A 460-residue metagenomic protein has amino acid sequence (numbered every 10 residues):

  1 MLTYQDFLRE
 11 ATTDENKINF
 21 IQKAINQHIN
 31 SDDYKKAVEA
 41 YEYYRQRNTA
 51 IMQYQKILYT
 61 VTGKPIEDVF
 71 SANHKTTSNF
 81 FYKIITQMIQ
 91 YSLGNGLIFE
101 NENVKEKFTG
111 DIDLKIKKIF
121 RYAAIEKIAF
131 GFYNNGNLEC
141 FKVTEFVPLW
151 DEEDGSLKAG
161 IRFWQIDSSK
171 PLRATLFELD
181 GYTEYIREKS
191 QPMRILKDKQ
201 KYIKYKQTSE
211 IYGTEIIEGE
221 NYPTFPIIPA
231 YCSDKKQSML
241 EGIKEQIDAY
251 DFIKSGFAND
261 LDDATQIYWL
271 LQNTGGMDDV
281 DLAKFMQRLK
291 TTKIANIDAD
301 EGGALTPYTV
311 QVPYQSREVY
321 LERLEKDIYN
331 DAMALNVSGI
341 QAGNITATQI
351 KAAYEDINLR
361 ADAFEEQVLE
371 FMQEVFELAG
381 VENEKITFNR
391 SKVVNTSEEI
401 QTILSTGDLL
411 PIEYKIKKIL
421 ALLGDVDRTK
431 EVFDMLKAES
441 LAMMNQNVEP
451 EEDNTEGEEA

Functional and structural regions predicted by a protein language model:
M1-L138, E452, E456-A460: Extended, helix-rich architectural segments
Y4, K17, I21, Y34 (+5 more regions): Short amphipathic alpha-helical segments that mediate assembly, nucleic-acid/protein binding, or membrane association
I29, D33, T49, T62 (+7 more regions): Hydrophobic alpha-helical segments and helix-packing faces
Y82-L93, E126-I128, K244-N259, Q266 (+1 more regions): Short, hydrophobic/amphipathic alpha-helical patches that form generic packing surfaces within helical domains
E106-D113, K236-I247, E318, D362-E365 (+1 more regions): Generic detection of long, well-ordered alpha-helical segments
F120, A124-C232: Extended, regular secondary-structure scaffolds
E210-I345: Extended, charged amphipathic alpha-helical segments
A283-M286, T292, N296, Q315-V319 (+1 more regions): C-terminal helix-loop subdomains that flank or include functional centers
